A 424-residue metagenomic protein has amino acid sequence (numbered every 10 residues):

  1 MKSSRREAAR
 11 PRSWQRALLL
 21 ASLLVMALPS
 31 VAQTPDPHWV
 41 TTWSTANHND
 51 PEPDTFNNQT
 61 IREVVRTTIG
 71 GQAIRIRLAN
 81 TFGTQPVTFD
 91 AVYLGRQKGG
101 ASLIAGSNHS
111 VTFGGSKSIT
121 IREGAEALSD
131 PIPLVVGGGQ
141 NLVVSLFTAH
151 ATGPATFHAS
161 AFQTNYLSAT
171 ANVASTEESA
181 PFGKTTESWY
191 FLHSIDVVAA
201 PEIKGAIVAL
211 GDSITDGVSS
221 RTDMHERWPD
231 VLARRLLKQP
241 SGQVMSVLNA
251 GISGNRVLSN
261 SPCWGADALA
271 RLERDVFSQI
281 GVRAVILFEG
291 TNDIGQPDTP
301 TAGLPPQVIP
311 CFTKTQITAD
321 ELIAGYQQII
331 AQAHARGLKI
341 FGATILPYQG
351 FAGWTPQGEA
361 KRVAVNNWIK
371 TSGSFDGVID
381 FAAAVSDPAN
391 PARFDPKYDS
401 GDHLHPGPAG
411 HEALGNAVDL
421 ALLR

Functional and structural regions predicted by a protein language model:
K2, S30-L210, S220-M224, S241: N-terminal secretory targeting modules
K2-L19: Bacterial N-terminal signal peptides that target proteins for export
A17-P29: Bacterial N-terminal signal peptides
R75, A206-G211, T215, M245-G251 (+4 more regions): Structural recognition of the beta-strand scaffold that forms the well-ordered cores of secreted hydrolase catalytic
P154-S160, V218-H225, S259-P262, Q296-T301 (+2 more regions): Short, solvent-exposed loop/turn and secondary-structure capping segments
D216, S220, I252-D320: Oxyanion-hole/transition-state-stabilizing segment in secreted/luminal serine hydrolases and related acyltransferases
N255, G265, L269, G295 (+1 more regions): Catalytic His-Asp segment of secreted/periplasmic serine-dependent ester chemistry enzymes
Y326-H334: Surface-exposed amphipathic alpha-helices with a cationic face
